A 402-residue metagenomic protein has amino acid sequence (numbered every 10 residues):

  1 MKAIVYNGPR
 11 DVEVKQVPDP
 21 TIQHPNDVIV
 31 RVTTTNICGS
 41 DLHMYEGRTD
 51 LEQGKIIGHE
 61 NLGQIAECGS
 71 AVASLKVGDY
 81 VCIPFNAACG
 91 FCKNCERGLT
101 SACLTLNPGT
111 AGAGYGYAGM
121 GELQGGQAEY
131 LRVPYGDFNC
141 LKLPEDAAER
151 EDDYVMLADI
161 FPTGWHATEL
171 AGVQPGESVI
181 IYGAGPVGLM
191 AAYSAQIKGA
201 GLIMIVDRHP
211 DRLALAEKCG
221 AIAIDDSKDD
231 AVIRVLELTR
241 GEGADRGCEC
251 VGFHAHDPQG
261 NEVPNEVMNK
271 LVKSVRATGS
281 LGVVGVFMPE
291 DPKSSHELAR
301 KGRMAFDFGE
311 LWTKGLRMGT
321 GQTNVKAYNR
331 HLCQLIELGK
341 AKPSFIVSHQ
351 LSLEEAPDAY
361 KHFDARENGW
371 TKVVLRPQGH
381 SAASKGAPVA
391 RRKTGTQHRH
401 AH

Functional and structural regions predicted by a protein language model:
P18-T35, E46-E96, S101, L123-Q124 (+1 more regions): Glycine-rich beta-strand-centered segment in the early N-terminal region that forms part of a ligand/cofactor-binding
C38, P84-E151: Cysteine-cluster motifs in flexible loop/terminal segments that predominantly coordinate metals
S40-Y45: Cytochrome P450 core scaffold surrounding the K-helix E-X-X-R motif and the conserved "meander" helix-loop region
S74-V77, P175, A277: Short, flexible surface segments
Y80, E129, K142-D229, I233 (+1 more regions): Mid-domain Rossmann-like dinucleotide-binding core that forms the NAD(H)/NADP(H) cofactor-binding site
A171-G172, K198, A214, C219-G315 (+2 more regions): Glycine-rich cofactor phosphate-binding loops and adjacent beta1-alpha1 units of small-molecule cofactor enzyme domains
H209, F287, N324: Residues in the short beta-alpha loop(s) of Rossmann-like NAD(P)-binding domains
D229, E242, Q259-G260, N269 (+1 more regions): C-terminal hydrophobic helical "lid"/dimerization subdomain of Rossmann-like NAD(P)H-dependent oxidoreductases
